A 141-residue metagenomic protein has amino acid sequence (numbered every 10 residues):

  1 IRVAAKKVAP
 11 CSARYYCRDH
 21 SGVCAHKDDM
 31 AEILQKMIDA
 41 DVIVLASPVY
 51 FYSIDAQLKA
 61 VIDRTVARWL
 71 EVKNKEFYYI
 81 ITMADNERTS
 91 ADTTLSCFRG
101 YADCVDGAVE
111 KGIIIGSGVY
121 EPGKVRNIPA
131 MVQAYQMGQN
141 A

Functional and structural regions predicted by a protein language model:
I1-A46, Y50-R68, V109, I115 (+1 more regions): N-terminal beta1-alpha1-beta2 submodule of the flavodoxin-like/Rossmannoid cofactor-binding fold
A5, A84-D85, G118: Short, glycine/serine-rich, charged loops/turns that create anion-binding and catalytic segments at active sites
P48, E76-F77, G118: Intrinsically disordered, low-complexity segments enriched in small/polar residues
A56-Q57, W69-I113: Short, glycine-/small-residue-rich phosphate/pyrophosphate-handling segment
N86-T89, E121-V125: A generic structural signal for short coil/turn motifs at secondary-structure boundaries
